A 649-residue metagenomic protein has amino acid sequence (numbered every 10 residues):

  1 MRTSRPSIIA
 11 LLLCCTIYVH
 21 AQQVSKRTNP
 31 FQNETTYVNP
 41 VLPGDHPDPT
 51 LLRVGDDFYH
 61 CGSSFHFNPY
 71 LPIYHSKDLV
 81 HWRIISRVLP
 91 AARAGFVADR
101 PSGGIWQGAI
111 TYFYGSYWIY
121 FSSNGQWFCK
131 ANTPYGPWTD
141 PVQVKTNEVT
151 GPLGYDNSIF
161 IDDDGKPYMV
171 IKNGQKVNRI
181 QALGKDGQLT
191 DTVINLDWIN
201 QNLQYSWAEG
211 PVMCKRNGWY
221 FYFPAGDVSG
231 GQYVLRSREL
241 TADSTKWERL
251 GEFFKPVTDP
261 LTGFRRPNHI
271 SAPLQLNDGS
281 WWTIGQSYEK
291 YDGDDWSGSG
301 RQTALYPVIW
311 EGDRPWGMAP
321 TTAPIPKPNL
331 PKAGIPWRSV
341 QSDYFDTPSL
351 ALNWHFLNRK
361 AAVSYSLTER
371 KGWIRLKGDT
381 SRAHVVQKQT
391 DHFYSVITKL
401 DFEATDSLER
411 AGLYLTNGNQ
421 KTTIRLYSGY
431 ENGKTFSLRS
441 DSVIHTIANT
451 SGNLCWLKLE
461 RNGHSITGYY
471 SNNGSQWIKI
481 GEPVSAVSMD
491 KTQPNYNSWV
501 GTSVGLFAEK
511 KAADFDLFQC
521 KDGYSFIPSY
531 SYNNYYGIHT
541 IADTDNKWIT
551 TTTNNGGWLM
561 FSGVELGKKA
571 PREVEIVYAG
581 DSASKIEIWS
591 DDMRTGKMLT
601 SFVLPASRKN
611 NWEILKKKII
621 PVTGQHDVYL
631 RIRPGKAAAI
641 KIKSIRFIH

Functional and structural regions predicted by a protein language model:
M1-V24: Bacterial Sec-dependent N-terminal signal peptides
T3-P6, N462, K609: Hydrophobic alpha-helical segments, especially transmembrane helices and their immediate juxtamembrane helical caps
Q22-M598, N611-H649: Carbohydrate-active catalytic/glycan-binding domains of CAZyme proteins, especially the secreted or lumenal ectodomains
F602-K609: Contiguous ligand/interfacial binding patches
